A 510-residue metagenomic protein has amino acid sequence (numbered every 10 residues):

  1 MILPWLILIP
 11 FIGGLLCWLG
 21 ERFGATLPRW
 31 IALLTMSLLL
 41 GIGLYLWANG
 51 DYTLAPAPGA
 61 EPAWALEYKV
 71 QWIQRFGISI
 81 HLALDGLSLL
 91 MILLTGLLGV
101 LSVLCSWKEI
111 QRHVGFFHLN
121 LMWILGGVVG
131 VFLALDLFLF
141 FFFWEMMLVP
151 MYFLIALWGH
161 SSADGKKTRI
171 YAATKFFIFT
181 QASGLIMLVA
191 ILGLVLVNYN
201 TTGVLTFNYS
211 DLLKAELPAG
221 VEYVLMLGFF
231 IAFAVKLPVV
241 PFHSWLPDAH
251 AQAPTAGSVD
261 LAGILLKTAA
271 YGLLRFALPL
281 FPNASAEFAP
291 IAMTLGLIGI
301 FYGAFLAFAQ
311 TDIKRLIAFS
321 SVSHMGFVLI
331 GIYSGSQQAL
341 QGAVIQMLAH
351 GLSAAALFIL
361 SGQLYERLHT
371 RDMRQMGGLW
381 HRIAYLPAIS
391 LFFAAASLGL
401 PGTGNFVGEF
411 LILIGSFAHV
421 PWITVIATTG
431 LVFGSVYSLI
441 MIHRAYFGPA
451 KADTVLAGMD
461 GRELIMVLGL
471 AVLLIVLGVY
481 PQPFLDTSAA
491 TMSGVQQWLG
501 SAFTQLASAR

Functional and structural regions predicted by a protein language model:
M1-I2, L16-L119, T206, D211: Transmembrane helix-loop-helix hairpins at membrane boundaries of multipass inner-membrane proteins
M1-I9, L84-T95, F138-P150, E222-F233 (+2 more regions): Structural signature of hydrophobic alpha-helical transmembrane segments
P4-L19, T35-L46, I92-S106, I124-L125 (+6 more regions): Central hydrophobic cores of alpha-helical transmembrane segments in multi-pass inner-membrane proteins across all
G14-L19, L44, V103-L104, G126-G130 (+8 more regions): Alpha-helical transmembrane segments of multipass membrane proteins
F23-A25, L119, W123, G127-L217 (+3 more regions): Alpha-helical multi-pass transmembrane bundles of energy-transducing inner-membrane proteins
A25-S37, Y171-S183, L386, G461-G469: Alpha-helical transmembrane segments and their helix-start/interface "positive-inside/aromatic belt" motifs in integral
N49-S79, D164-I178, G184-H243, L273 (+6 more regions): Juxtamembrane/interfacial segments at transmembrane-helix boundaries in multi-pass membrane proteins
V240, A354-L357, I423-A457: Predominantly late transmembrane helices and immediately cytosolic-facing juxtamembrane segments
